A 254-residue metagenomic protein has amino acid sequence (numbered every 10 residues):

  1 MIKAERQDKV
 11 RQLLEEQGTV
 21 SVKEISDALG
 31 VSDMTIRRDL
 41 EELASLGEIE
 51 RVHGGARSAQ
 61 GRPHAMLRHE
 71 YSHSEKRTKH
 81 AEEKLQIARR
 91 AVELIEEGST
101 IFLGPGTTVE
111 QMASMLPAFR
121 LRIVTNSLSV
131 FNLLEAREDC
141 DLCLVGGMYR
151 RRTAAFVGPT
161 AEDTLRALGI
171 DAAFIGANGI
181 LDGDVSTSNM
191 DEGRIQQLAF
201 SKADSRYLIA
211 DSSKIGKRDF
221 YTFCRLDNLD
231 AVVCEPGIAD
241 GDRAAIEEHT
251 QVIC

Functional and structural regions predicted by a protein language model:
I2-K9, L13-A28, M34, L40-F102 (+3 more regions): HTH-adjacent hinge/linker in prokaryotic transcriptional regulators
I2-Q12, T19-K23, G30, S45 (+2 more regions): Conserved phosphate- and dinucleotide-binding cores of soluble alpha/beta proteins, encompassing both enzyme active
G61, Q111-A113, A154, G183: Residue-level recognition of conserved structural "scaffold" positions that shape functional pockets and channels
K84, P105, S127: Conserved donor sugar-nucleotide recognition element shared by glycan-biosynthetic enzymes
T108-M112, I215-R218: Short glycine/serine/threonine-rich phosphate/pyrophosphate-binding segments that cradle anionic phosphate groups
